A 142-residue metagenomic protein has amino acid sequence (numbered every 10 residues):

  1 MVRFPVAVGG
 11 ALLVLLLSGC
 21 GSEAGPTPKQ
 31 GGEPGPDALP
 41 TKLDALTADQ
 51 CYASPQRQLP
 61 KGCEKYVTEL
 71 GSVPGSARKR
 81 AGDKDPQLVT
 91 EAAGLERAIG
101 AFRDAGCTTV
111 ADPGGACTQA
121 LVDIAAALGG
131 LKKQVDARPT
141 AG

Functional and structural regions predicted by a protein language model:
M1-G10: Bacterial N-terminal signal peptides that target proteins for export
L15-G19: C-terminal motif of bacterial Sec signal peptides marking the signal peptidase cleavage site
C20-A24: Bacterial signal peptide processing site
T27-D37, S54-R57, K61-E64, P86-V89 (+2 more regions): Short, solvent-exposed segments of well-ordered alpha helices
G32-K61, G71, L121-K132: Short terminal alpha-helical segments
S72-G142: Extracytosolic low-complexity repeat regions of secreted or lipid-anchored proteins
